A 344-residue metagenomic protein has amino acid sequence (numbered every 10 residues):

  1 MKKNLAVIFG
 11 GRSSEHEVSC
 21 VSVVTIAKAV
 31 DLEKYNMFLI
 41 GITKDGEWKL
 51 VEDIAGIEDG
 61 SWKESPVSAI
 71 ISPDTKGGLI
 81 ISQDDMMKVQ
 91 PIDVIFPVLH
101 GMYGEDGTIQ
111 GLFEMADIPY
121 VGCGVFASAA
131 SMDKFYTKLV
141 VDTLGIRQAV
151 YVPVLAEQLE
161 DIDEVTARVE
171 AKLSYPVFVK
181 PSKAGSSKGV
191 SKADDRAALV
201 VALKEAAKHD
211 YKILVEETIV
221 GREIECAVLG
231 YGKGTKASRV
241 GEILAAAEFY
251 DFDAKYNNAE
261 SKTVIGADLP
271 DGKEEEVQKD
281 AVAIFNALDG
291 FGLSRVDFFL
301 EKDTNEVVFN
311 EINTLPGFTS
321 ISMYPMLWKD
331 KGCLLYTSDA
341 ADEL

Functional and structural regions predicted by a protein language model:
M1-F126, A130-Y136, T143, V154-A167: ATP-binding N-terminal substructure of ATP-dependent carboxylate-amine bond-forming enzymes
N36, P119, R147, K212 (+1 more regions): Residue-level detector of anion-binding/catalytic polar loops
V141-D142, V169-S187, Y211-V220, I224: ATP-grasp fold ATP-binding core
Q148-P153, V177-K204, E223-E225: Glycine-rich phosphate-binding loop of ATP-grasp-fold ATP-dependent ligases
D194-K279, D303, V307-V308: Phosphate-binding site of ATP-dependent enzymes
E217, V228, F285-F318, W328: Conserved metal-phosphate-binding beta-hairpin within the catalytic cores of diverse ATP-dependent phosphoryl-transfer
Y336, A340-L344: Single conserved hydrophobic/aromatic residue that forms the stacking wall/gate of nucleotide- or nucleobase-binding
